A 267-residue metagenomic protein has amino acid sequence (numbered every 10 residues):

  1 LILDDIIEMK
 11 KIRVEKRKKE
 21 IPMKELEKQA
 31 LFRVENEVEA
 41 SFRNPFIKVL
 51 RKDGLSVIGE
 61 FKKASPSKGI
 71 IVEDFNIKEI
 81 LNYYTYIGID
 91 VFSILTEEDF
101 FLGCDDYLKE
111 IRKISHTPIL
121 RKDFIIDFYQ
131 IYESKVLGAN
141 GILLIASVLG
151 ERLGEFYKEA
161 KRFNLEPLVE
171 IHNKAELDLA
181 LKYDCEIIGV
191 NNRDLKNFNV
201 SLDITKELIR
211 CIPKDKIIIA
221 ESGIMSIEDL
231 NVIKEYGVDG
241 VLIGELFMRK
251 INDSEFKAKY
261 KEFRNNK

Functional and structural regions predicted by a protein language model:
I2-V72: An N-cap/entry alpha-helix motif that binds or orients negatively charged groups
I6, G59, Y84, F92 (+5 more regions): Conserved, mostly hydrophobic/aromatic
M9, K62-A64, E97, F124 (+5 more regions): Active-site beta-loop-alpha junctions enriched in small/polar residues
V57-F61, F92-I94, I119-K122, I142-L144 (+4 more regions): Hydrophobic faces of well-ordered beta-strands that scaffold small-molecule active sites in alpha/beta enzyme cores
K68-L168, K174-L179, T205-L208: N-terminal active-site wall of soluble small-molecule enzyme domains
I126-G138, H172-D184, A220-I243, A258: Catalytic cores of alpha/beta
V136-R152, G189-F198, V238-K259: Glycine-rich phosphate-binding active-site loops on the catalytic face of alpha/beta enzymes
E207-C211, K234, M248-K267: C-terminal helical cap(s) of enzyme catalytic domains, especially alpha/beta-barrels
